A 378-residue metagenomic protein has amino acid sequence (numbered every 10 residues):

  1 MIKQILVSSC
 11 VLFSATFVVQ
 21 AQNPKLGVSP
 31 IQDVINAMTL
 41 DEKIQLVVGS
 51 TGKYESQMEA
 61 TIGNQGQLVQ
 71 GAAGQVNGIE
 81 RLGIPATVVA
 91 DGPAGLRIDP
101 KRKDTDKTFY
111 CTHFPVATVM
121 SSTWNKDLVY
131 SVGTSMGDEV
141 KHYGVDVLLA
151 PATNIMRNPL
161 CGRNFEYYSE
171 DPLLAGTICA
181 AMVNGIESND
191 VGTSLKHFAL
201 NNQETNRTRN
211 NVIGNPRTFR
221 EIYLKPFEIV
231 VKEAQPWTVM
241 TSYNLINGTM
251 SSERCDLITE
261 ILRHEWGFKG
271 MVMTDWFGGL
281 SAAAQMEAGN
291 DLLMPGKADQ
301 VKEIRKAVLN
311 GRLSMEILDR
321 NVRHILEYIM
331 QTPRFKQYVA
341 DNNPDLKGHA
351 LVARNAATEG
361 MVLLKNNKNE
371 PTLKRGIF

Functional and structural regions predicted by a protein language model:
M1-P24: Bacterial Sec-dependent N-terminal signal peptides
A21-F378: Glycoside hydrolase catalytic-domain context in secreted enzymes
